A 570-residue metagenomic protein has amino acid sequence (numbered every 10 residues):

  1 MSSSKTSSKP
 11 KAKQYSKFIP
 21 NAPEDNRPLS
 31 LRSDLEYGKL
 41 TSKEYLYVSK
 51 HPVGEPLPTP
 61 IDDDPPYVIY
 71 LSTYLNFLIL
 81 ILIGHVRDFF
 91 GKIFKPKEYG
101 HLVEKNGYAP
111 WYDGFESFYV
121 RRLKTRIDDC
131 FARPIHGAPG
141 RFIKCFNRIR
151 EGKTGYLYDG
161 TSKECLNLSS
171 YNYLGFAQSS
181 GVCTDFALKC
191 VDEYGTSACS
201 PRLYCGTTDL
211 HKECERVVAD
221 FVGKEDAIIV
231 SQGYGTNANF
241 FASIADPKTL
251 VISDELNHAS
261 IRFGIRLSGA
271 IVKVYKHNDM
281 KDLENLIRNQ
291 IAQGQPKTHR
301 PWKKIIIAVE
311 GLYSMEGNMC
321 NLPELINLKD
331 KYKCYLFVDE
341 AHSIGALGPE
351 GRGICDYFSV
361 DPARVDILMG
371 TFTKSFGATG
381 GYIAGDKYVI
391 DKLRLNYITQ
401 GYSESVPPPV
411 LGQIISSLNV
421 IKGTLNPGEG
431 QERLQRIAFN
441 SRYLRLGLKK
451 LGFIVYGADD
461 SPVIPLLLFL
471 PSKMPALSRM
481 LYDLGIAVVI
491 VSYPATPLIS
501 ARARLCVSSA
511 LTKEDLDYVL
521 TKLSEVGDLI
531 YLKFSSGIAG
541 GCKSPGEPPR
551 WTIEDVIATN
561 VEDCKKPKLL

Functional and structural regions predicted by a protein language model:
M1-P65: Intrinsically disordered, low-structural-confidence terminal and linker regions
I19-P20, D25, L29-K39, Y47 (+13 more regions): Conserved PLP-binding catalytic core of the aspartate aminotransferase-like
F90-K97, K105-K163, G175: N-terminal signal-anchor transmembrane helix
E116-L123, I135-G140, K144-I149, K153 (+1 more regions): Conserved N-terminal alpha-helix of the aminotransferase class I/II PLP-enzyme fold
Y171-N172, K273, H277-V338: Active-site phosphate-binding strand-loop segment of PLP-dependent enzymes
F240-A259: Conserved PLP-anchoring active-site segment centered on the Schiff-base-forming lysine
P247, L267-G269, Y332, R364: Short, structured coil segments at secondary-structure junctions
Y332-Y335, H342, L347-D460, S472-K473 (+1 more regions): Active-site C-terminal subdomain of aminotransferase-like
